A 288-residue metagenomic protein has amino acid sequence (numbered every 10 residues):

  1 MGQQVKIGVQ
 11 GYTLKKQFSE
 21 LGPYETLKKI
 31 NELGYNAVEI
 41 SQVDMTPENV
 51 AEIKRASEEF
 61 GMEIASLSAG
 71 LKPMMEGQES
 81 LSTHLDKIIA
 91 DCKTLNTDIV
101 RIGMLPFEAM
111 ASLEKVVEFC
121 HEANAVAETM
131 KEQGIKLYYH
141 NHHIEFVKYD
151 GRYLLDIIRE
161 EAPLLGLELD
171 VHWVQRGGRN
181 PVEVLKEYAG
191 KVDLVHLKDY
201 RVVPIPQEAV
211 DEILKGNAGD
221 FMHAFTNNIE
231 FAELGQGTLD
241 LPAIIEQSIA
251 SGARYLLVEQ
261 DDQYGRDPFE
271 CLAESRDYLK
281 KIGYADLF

Functional and structural regions predicted by a protein language model:
M1-D98, I135, G166, D277-F288: N-terminal pre-domain/capping segments
V9, V38-I40, I102, Y139 (+3 more regions): Conserved beta-strand positions
K15-L21, A37-E52, L71-T83, F107-A111 (+5 more regions): Acidic-and-aromatic substrate-binding clefts and catalytic sites of carbohydrate-active enzymes
R55-E59, T83-H84, E118-F119, L155-I157 (+3 more regions): Short, hinge-like loop/turn segments at secondary-structure boundaries
L67, E128-A232, T238: Acidic/histidine-rich catalytic cores of soluble enzymes
E76-L167, R176, E187, F269-E270: Active-site acidic/histidine proton-transfer and metal-coordination neighborhood in alpha/beta enzyme cores
Q236-I249: A short, acidic, amphipathic alpha-helical segment used as a generic capping/interface helix at domain edges
A253-I282: C-terminal/domain-terminus segments
